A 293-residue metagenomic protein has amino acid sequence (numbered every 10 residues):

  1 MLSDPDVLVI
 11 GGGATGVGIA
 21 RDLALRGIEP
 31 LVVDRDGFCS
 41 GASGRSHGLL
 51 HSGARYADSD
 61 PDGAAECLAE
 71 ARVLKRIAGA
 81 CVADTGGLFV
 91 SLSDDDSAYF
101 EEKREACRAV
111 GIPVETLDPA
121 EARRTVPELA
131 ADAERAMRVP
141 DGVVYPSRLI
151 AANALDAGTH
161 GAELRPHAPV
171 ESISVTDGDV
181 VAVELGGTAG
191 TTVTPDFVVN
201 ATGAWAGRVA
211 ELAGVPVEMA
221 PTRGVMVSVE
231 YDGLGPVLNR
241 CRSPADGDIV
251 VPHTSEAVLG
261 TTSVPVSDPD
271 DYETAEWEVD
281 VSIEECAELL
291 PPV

Functional and structural regions predicted by a protein language model:
S3-P5, T188-F197, A201: Core beta-strand elements of the Rossmann-like FAD/NAD(P) dinucleotide-binding domain in flavoenzyme oxidoreductases
P5-V32: N-terminal Rossmann-like FAD-binding beta1-loop-alpha1 element of flavoenzymes
T15, F38, W205: Conserved Rossmann-like nucleotide-cofactor binding loop
D22-L25, L50, A80-D84, A201-V293: Active-site substrate-recognition segment that forms the wall of the catalytic cavity or substrate channel
A24-S46: Glycine-rich FAD pyrophosphate-binding loop
H47-T125, A245: Dinucleotide-binding Rossmann-like beta1-alpha1 core, especially the glycine-rich loop that anchors the ADP
V90-H160, R165-P166, S172-D179, T254: Flavin (FAD/FMN) cofactor-binding and adjacent substrate-gating region of FAD-dependent oxidoreductase domains
